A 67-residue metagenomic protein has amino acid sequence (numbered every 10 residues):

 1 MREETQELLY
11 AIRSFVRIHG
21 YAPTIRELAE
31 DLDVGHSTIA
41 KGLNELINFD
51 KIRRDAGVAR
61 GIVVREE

Functional and structural regions predicted by a protein language model:
R2-T5, H19, T24, D55-E67: Short, cationic-aromatic polyanion-contact patches
S14, E45: Alpha-helical DNA-recognition elements
R26, N44: Residues within the helices of the helix-turn-helix
A29: The alpha-helix within a helix-turn-helix
D50: Glycine-centered, phosphate/nucleic-acid-interacting loop/turn motifs that mediate DNA/RNA or nucleotide
